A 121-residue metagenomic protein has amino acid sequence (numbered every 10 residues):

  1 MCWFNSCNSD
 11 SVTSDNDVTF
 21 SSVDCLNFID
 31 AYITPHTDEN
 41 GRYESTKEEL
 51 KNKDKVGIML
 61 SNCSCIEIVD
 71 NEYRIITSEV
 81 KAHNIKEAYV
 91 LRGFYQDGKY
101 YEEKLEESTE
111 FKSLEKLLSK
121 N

Functional and structural regions predicted by a protein language model:
M1-S6: Catalytic nucleophile loop
D10-N121: C-terminal and late-domain segments of enzyme folds
